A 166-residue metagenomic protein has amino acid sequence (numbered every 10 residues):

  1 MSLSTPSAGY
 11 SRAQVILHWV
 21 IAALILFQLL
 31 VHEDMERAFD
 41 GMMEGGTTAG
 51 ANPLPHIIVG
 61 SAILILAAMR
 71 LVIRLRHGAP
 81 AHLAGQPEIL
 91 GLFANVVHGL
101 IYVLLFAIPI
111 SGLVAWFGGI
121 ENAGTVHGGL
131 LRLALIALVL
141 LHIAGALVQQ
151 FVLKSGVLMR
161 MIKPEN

Functional and structural regions predicted by a protein language model:
M1-N166: Membrane-embedded alpha-helical bundles that constitute the cytochrome b-like, heme-associated redox core of multi-pass
